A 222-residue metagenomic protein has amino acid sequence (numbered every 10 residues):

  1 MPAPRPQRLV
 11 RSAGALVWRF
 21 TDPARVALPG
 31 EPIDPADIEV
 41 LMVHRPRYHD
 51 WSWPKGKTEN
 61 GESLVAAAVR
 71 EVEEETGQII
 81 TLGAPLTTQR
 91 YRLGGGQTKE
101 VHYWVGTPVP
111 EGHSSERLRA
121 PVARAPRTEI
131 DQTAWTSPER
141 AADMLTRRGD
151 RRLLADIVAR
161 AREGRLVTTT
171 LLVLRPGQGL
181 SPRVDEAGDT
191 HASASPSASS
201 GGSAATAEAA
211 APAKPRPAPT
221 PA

Functional and structural regions predicted by a protein language model:
P2-W53, T170-V184: N-terminal strand-loop-strand
R8-S12, D22-R25, W104-V105, R147-D156: Short coil-to-helix leader/linker segments, especially the first N-terminal amphipathic alpha-helix with its helix
R8-V10, P35, G96-K99, T128 (+1 more regions): A generic fold-level signal
A13, H102, D131-Q132, V167-T170: Generic beta-strand structural signal
P32, G56-K57, T98, D150 (+1 more regions): Short, glycine/charged-enriched secondary-structure capping and boundary segments
T58-G149: Unchanged
D150-T168: Charged phosphate-binding loop/patch that engages nucleotide di/tri-phosphates or the phosphate backbone of nucleic
V167-A222: Active-site-proximal alpha-helix that buttresses catalytic centers in soluble enzyme cores
